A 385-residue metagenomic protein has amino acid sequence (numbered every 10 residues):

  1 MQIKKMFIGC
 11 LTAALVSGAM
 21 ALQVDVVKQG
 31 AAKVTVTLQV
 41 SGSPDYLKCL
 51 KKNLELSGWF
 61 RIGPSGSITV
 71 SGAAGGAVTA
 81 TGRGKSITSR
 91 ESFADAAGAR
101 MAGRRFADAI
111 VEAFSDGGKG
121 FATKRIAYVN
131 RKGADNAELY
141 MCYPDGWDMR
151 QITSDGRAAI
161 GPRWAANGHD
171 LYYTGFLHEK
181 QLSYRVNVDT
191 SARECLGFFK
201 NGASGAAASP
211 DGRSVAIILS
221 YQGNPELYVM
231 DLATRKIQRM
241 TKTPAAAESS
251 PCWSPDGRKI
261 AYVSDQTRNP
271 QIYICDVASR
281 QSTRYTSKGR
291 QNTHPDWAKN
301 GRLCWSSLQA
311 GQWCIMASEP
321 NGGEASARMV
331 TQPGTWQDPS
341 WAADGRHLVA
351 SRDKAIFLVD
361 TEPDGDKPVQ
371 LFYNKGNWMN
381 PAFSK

Functional and structural regions predicted by a protein language model:
A21-A32, A94-Q151: C-terminal/domain-edge helix-coil "capping" segments
A21-K51: A structural "domain/chain start" motif
K51, S65-A109: Amphipathic beta-strand/beta-sheet edge segments enriched in Tyr/Trp
F121-A122, A166-N167, P210-D211, P255-D256 (+3 more regions): Residue-level detector of Asp-centered blade-edge/turn motifs that repeat once per structural unit in beta-propeller
I126, L171-Y172, G212-A216, G257-A261 (+2 more regions): Hydrophobic beta-strand positions that form the internal "hydrophobic ladder" of WD40/Gbeta-like beta-propeller blades
N130-E138, G156, T174-S183, F198-N201 (+8 more regions): A flexible loop/linker signature enriched in serine peptidases of the S9 family
Y143-A158, N187-S204, M230-E248, C275-Q291 (+2 more regions): Multi-bladed beta-propeller domains
